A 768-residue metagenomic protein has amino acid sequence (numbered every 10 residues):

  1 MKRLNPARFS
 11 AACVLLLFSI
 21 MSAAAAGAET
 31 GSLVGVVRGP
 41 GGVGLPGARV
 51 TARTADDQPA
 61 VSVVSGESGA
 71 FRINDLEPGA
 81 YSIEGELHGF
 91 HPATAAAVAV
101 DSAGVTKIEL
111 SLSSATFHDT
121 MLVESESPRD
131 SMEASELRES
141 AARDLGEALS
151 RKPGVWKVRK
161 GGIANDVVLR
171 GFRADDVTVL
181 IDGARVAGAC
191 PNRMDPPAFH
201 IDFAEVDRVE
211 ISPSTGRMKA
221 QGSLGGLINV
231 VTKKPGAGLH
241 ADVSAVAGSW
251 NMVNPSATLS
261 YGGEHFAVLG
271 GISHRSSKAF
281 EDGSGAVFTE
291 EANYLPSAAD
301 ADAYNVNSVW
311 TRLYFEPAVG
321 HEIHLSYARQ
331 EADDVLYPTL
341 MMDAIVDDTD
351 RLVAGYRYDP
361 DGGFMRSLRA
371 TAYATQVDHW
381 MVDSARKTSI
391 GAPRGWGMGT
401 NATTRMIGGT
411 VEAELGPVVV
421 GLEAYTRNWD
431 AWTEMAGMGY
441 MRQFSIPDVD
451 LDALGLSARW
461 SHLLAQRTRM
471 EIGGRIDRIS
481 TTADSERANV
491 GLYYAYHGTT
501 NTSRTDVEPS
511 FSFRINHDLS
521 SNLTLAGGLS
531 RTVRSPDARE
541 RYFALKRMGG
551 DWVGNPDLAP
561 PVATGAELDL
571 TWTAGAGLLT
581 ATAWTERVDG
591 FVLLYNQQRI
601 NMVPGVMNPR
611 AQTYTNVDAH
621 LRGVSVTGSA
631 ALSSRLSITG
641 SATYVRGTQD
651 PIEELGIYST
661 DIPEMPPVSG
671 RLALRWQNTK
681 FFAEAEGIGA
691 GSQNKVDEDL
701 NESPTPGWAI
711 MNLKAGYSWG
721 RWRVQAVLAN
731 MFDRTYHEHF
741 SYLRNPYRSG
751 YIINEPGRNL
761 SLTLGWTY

Functional and structural regions predicted by a protein language model:
R38-V43, R49-A55, E86-H88, D101-E139 (+2 more regions): Short, acidic, small-residue-rich periplasmic hinge/interaction motif at the N-terminus of Gram-negative outer-membrane
N74, K157, R185-P213: Short acidic/polar hinge/loop motifs at secondary-structure boundaries that mediate gating or recognition
H200-D242: A beta-strand signature from Gram-negative outer-membrane beta-barrel systems, especially the internal plug domain
N229, A237-G238, V246, T258-D347: Periplasmic-side early beta-strands and strand-to-turn transitions of outer-membrane beta-barrels
G283, V533-R534, D589, L594 (+2 more regions): C-terminal beta-signal and adjacent terminal beta-strands/loops of Gram-negative outer-membrane beta-barrel proteins
D302, G320-S367, T375-T404, T433-M435 (+1 more regions): Flexible loop and strand-edge segments within Gram-negative outer membrane beta-barrel domains
L340-D361, N401-M406, V449-A453, T499-D518 (+8 more regions): Outer-membrane beta-barrel signature, preferentially recognizing the C-terminal barrel domain of Gram-negative
L463-M470, R478-I479, L578-L579, W584-V588 (+3 more regions): Gram-negative outer-membrane beta-barrel transporters
